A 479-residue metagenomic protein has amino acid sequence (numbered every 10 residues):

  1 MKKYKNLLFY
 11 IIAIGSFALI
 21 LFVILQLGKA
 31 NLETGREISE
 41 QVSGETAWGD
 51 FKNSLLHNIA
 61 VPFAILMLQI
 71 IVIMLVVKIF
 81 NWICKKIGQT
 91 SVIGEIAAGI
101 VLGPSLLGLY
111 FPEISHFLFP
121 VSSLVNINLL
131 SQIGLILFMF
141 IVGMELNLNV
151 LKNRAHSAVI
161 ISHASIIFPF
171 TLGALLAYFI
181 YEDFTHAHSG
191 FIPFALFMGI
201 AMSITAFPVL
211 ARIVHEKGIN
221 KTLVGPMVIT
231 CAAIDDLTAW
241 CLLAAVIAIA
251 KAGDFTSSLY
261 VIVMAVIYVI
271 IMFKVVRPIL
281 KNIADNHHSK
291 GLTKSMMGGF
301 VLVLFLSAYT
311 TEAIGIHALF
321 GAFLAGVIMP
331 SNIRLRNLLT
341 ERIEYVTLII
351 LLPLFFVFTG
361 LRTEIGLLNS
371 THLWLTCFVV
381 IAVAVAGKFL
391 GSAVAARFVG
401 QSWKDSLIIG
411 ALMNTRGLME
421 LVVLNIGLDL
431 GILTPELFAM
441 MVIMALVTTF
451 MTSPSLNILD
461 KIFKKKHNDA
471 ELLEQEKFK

Functional and structural regions predicted by a protein language model:
M1-I14, G28-F63, I279-G299, R334-L339 (+1 more regions): Intrinsically disordered, low-complexity non-transmembrane regions of multi-pass membrane transporters
K2-G15, F80-G94, R154-S162, M297-F300: Alpha-helical transmembrane segments and their helix-start/interface "positive-inside/aromatic belt" motifs in integral
A18, E95-L107, I161-A174, T230-A244 (+4 more regions): Small-residue-rich segments of transmembrane alpha-helices in multi-pass membrane proteins, especially helix faces
Q26-K29, V72-K86, G108-L109, L148-K217 (+3 more regions): Transmembrane alpha-helices that form the ion-translocation and gating core of multi-pass ion transport proteins
L27-E45, I96-G103, F111-F117: Interfacial/capping segments of alpha-helical transmembrane domains
H57-V61, L102-N153, N282-L292, M296-F378 (+1 more regions): Membrane-interface junctions of multi-pass transporters
N58-V72, S123-F140, G190-T205, Y260-I271 (+3 more regions): Structural signature of hydrophobic alpha-helical transmembrane segments
I79-I96, I100, L306-F320: Flexible hinge motifs at transmembrane-helix junctions and intramembrane kinks/re-entrant loops in multi-pass membrane
